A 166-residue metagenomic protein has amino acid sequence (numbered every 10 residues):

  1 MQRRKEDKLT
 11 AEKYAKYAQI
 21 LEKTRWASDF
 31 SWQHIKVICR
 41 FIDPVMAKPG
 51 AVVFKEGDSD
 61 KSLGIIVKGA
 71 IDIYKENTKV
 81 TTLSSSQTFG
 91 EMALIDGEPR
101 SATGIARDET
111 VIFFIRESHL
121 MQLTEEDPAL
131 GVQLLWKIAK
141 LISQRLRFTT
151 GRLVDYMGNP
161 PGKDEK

Functional and structural regions predicted by a protein language model:
M1-K166: Cytosolic regulatory regions built on CNB/CRP/Popeye-like sensor folds
